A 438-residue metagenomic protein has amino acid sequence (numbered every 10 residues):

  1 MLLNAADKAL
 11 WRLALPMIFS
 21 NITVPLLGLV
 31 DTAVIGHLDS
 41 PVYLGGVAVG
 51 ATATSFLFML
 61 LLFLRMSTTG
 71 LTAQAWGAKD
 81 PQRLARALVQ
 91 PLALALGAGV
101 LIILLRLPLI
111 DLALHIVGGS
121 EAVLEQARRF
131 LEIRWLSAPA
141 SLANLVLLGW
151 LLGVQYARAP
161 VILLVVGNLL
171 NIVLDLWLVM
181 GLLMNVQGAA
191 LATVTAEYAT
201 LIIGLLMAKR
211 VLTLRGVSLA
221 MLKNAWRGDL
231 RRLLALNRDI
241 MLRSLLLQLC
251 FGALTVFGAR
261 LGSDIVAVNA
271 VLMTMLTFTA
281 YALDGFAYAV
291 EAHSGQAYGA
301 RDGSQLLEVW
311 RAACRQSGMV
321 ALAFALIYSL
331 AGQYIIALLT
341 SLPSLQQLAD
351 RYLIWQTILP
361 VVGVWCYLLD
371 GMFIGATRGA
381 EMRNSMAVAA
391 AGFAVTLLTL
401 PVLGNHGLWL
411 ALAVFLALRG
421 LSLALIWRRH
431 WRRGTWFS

Functional and structural regions predicted by a protein language model:
M1-A14, T72-P139, V173, G181-R238 (+3 more regions): Short alpha-helical transmembrane segments in multi-pass integral membrane proteins
I18-G70, R134-S141, R231-Q296, S317-F324 (+2 more regions): Transmembrane helix-bundle signature of multi-pass secondary active exporters and lipid flippases
G28-T32, Q333-Y334, T377: Non-cytoplasmic
L29, L38-P41, A75-A78, G153-V154 (+5 more regions): Helix-loop interface residues and adjacent transmembrane-helix termini in multi-pass membrane transporters, primarily
L29-A33, V146-W150, I172-W177, L205 (+4 more regions): Alpha-helical transmembrane segments of multipass membrane proteins
L44-L104, S141-P160, V268-L330, C366-T377 (+1 more regions): Small-residue-rich hydrophobic transmembrane alpha-helices
R65, I133-G153, P160-N168, A189-L205 (+4 more regions): Short runs within selected transmembrane alpha-helices of multi-pass transporters and secretion channels
